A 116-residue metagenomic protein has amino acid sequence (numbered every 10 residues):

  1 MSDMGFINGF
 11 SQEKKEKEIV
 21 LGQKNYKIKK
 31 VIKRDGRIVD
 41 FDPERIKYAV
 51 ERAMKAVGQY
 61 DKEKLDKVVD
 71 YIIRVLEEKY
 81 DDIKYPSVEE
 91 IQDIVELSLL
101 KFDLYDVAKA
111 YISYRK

Functional and structural regions predicted by a protein language model:
M1-K116: Long, C-terminal-biased catalytic regions of enzyme "large/alpha" subunits
